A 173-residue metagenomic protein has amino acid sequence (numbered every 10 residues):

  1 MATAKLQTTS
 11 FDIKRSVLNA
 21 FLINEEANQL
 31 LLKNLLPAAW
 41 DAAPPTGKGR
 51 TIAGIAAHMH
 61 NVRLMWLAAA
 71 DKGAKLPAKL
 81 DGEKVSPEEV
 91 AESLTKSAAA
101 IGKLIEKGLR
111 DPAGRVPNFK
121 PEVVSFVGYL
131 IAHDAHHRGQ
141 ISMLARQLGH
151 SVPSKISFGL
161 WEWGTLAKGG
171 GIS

Functional and structural regions predicted by a protein language model:
A2-T8: A detector for short, charged/polar N-terminal pre-domain segments
L6, L18-L32, W40-L80, V116-S173: Short, contiguous alpha-helical
F11-L18, P87-A91, G128-I131: Active-site rim elements
L31-N34, A38, V62, S97-A100 (+1 more regions): Structured segments of extracytoplasmic/periplasmic soluble domains in secreted or envelope-associated proteins
A38, I105-K120: Acidic catalytic patch
M65-K107: Helix-adjacent hinge/juxtasegments
S97, L104-G108, H133, L144-Q147: Mid-sequence acidic-hydrophobic segments that form the walls of catalytic/ligand-binding cavities or oligomerization
